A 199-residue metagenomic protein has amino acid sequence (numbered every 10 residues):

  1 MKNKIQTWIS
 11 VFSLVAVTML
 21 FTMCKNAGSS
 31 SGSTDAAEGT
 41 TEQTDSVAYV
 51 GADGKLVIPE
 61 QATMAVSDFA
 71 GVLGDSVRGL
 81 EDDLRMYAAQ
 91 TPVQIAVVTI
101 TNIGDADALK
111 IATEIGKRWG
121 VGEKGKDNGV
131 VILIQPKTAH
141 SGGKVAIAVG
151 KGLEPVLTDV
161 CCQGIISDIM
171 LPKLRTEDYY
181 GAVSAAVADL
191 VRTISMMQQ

Functional and structural regions predicted by a protein language model:
K2-S10, F21-N128, Q135-Q199: A structural boundary signal for the start of the first folded domain, especially the loop/turn and N-capping region
